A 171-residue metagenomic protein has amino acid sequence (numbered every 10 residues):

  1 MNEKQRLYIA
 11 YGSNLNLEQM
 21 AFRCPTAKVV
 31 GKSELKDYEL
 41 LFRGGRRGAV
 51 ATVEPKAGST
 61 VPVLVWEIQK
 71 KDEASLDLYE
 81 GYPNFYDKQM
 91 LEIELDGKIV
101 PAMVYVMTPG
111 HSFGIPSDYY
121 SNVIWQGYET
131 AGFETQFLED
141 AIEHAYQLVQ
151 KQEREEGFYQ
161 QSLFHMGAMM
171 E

Functional and structural regions predicted by a protein language model:
N2-E171: Glycine-aromatic micro-motifs
